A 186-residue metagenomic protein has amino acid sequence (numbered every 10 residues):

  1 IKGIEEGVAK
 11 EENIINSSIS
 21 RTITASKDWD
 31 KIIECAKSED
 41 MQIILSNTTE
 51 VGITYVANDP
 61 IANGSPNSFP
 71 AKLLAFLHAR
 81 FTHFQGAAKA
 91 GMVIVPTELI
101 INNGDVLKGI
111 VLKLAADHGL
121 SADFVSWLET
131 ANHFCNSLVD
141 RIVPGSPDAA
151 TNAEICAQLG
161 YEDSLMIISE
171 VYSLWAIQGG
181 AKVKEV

Functional and structural regions predicted by a protein language model:
I1-V186: Substrate/ligand-engaging "lid" and interaction regions
